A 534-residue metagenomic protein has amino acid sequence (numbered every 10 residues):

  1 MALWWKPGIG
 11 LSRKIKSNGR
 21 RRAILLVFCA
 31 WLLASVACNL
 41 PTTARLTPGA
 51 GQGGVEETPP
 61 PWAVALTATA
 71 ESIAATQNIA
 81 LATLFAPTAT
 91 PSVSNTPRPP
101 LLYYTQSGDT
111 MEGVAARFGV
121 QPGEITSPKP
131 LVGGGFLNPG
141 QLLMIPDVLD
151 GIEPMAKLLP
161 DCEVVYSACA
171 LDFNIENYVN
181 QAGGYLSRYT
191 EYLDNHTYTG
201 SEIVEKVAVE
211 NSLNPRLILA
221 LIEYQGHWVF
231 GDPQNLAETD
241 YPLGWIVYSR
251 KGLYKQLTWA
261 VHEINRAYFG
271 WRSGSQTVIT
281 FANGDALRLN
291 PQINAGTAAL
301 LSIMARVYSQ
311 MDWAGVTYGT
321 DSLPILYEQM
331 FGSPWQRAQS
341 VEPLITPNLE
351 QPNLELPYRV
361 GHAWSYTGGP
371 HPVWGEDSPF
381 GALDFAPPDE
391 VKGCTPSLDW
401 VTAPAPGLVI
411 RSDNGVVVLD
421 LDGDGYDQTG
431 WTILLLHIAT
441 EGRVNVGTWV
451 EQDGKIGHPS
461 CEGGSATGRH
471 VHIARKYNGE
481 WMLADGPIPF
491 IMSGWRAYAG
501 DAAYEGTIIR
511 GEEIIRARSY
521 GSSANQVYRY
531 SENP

Functional and structural regions predicted by a protein language model:
C38-Y104, K129-P130, P146-V165, L344-T346 (+1 more regions): Ser/Thr-rich, Proline-interspersed low-complexity disordered segments
P41-T47, I246-T367, R510-P534: Non-catalytic cell-wall polysaccharide-engagement segments
G51-E57, P61, A86-G123, Q141-L143 (+3 more regions): Primarily a LysM-type cell-wall glycan-binding module
T105, T110-P128, G140, A208 (+6 more regions): Short alpha-helical segments in extracytoplasmic peptidoglycan/chitin-binding modules and envelope-associated proteins
L158-G315: Catalytic glycan-binding domains that act on GlcNAc-containing polysaccharides
T346-L349, N353, W364-P404: Short glycine/threonine/proline-enriched tight-turn/helix- or strand-capping micro-motif at secondary-structure
P347, P352-L354, T395, T402 (+2 more regions): Acidic, glycine-rich catalytic/binding loops that coordinate metals and/or anionic ligands
P396-V446, G468-H470: Zn2+-dependent peptidoglycan hydrolase active-site motif and core
